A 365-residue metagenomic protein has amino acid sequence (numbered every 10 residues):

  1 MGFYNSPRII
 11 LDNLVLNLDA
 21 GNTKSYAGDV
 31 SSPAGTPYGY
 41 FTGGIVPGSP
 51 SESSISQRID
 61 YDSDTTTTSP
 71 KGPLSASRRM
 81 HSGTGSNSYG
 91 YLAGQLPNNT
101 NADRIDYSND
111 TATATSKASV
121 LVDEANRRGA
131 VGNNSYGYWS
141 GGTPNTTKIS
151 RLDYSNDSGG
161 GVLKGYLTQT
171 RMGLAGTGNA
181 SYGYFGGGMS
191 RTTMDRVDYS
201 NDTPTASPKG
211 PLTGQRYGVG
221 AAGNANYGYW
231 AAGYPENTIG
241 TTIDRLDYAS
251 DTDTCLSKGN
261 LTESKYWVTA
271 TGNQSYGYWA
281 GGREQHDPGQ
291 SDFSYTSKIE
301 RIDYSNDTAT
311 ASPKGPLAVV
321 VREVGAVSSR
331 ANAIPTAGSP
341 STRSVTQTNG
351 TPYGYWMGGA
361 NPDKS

Functional and structural regions predicted by a protein language model:
M1-S365: Polar, enzyme-active/binding microenvironments
